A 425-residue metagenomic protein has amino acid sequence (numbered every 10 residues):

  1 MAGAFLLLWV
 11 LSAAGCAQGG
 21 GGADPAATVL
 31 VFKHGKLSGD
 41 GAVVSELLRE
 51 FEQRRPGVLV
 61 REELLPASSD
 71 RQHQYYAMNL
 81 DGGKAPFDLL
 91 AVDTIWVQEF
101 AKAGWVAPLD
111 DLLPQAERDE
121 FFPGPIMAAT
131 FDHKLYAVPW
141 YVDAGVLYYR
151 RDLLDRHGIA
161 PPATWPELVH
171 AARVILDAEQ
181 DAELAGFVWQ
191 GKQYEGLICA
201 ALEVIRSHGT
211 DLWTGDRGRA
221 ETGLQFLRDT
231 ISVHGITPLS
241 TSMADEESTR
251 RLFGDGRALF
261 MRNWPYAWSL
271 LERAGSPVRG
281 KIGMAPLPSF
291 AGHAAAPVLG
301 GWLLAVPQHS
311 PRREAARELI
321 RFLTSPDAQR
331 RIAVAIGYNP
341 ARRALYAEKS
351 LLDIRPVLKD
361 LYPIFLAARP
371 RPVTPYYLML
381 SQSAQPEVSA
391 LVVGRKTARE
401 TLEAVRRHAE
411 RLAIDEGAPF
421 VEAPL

Functional and structural regions predicted by a protein language model:
F5, L11-Q98, P161, A291 (+3 more regions): Conserved N-terminal structural module of periplasmic/extracytoplasmic solute-binding proteins
R49, A77, R156-H157, R228-T237 (+3 more regions): Extracytoplasmic/periplasmic substrate-recognition and gating elements
E50, P56-F121, A128-T130, D152 (+5 more regions): Extracytoplasmic "Venus flytrap"/periplasmic binding protein-like
D93-A144, V169, A185-G186, L197-A200 (+3 more regions): Hinge/lid segment of periplasmic solute-binding proteins
V97-E99, W264-R279: A ligand-binding cleft/hinge motif common to bilobed small-molecule-binding domains
A128, I282-A285, V334-P386, A390 (+1 more regions): Long, aromatic- and glycine/proline-rich binding clefts that accommodate carbohydrate-like moieties
Y136-W140, G145, V169-T214, A258: Extracytoplasmic/periplasmic solute-binding protein
A172-V174, L212-S242, L287: Glycine-centered hinge/linker elements that transmit conformational signals in sensory and ligand-binding systems
